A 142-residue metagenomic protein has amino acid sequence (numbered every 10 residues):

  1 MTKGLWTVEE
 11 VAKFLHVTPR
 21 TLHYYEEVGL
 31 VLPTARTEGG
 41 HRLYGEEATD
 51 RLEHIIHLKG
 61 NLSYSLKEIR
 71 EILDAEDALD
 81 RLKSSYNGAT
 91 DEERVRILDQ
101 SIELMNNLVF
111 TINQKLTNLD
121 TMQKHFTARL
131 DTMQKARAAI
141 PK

Functional and structural regions predicted by a protein language model:
T2-G4, E46-K142: Arg/Lys-rich, alpha-helical DNA-contact motif
T2-L22: Polyanion-binding surface elements
A12, E26, K59: The alpha-helix within a helix-turn-helix
L22-Y25, I55: Conserved hydrophobic/aromatic packing and binding residues within compact polymer-binding modules
G29: Glycine-centered, phosphate/nucleic-acid-interacting loop/turn motifs that mediate DNA/RNA or nucleotide
L32-G39: Beta-hairpin "wing" of winged helix-turn-helix
G39-E46: Minor-groove-contacting beta-hairpin "wing" of winged helix-turn-helix DNA-binding domains
